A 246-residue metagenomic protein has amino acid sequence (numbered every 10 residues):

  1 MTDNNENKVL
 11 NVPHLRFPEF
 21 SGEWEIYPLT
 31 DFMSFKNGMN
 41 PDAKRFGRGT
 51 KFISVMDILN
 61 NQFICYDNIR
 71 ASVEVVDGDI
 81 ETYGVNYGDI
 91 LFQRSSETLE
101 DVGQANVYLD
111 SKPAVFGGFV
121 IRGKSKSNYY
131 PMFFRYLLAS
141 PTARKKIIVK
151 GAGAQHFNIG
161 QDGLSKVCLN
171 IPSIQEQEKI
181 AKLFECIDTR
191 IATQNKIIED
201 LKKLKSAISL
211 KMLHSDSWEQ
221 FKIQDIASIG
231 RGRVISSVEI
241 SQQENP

Functional and structural regions predicted by a protein language model:
D3, N40, G78-D79, L109 (+1 more regions): Short, solvent-exposed loop/turn positions at domain surfaces that link secondary-structure elements or cap domain
V9-P13, N40, P113-F119, G151-Q175 (+1 more regions): A short glycine-rich beta-alpha junction/loop motif
V12-M39, K166, K211-V234: Non-catalytic DNA-recognition/assembly elements of restriction-modification systems
H14-P18, K179-I191, S209-M212: Hydrophobic structural patches
T30-D42, D57-D89, Q224-I240: Sequence-specific dsDNA recognition surfaces
S54-M56, I69-A139: A short beta-sheet element
I191-S206, S217: Extended intrinsically disordered, low-complexity coil regions enriched in Ser, Thr, Gly, Ala and often Pro
